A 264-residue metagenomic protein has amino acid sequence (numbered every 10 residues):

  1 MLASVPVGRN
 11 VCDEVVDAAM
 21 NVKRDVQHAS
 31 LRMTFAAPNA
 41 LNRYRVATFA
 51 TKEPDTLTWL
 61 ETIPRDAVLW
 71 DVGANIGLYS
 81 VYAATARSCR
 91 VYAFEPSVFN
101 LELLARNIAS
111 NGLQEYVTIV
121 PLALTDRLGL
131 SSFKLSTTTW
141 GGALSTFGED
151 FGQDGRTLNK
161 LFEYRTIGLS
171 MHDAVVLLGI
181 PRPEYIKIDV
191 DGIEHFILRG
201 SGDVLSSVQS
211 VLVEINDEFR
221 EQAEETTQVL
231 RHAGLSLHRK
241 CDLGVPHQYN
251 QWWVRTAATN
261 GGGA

Functional and structural regions predicted by a protein language model:
M1-Y116, R156-K160, L178, Q222 (+2 more regions): S-adenosyl-L-methionine
T48-W70, L130-S132, G148-S207, E218-E224 (+1 more regions): Short internal loop-to-helix segment that lines adenine-nucleotide cofactor pockets
A74-I76, V98, L124-D126, V190-E194 (+1 more regions): Short, glycine/acidic-enriched loop or turn micro-motifs at the edges of active sites
A83, L104, V117, F133 (+1 more regions): Hydrophobic packing residues within well-ordered alpha-helices of enzyme cores
F94, T118-V120, K187-D191: Active-site-adjacent beta-strand anchor residues
A105-S170: S-adenosyl-L-methionine
P121, E184-I188, L212-E214: Short beta-strand segments
